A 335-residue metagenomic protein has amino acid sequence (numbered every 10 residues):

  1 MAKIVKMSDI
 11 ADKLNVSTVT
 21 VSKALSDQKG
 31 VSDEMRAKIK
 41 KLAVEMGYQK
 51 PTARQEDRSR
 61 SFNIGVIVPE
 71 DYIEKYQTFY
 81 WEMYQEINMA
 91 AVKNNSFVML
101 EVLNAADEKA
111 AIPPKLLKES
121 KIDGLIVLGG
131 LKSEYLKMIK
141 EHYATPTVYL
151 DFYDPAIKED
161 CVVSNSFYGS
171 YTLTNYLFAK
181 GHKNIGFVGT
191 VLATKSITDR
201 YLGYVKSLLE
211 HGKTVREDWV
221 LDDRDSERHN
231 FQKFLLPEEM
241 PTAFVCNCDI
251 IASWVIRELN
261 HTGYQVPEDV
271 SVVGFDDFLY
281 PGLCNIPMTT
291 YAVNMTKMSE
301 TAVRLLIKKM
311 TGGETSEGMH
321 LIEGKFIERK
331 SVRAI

Functional and structural regions predicted by a protein language model:
M1-R60: N-terminal helix-turn-helix DNA-binding module of bacterial transcription factors
M1-V5, S59-N175, F234-E239: Alpha-helical recognition/docking segments in bacterial nutrient-uptake and carbohydrate-utilization systems
S17, Q49, D123, H182-I185 (+1 more regions): Short acidic/polar active-site loop segments enriched in Thr and Asp
P69-E82, L100-E108, V162-T172, V188-F231 (+4 more regions): Hinge/beta->alpha junction and helix N-cap segments in small-molecule ligand-binding domains
K93-N94, L208-V215, E238-E239, H261-V266: Short helix-capping segments at alpha-helix termini
K183-N184, V215-D218, V266-V272: Short acidic capping loops at alpha-helix termini that bridge into adjacent secondary structure
F231-I335: Flexible loop/turn connectors
